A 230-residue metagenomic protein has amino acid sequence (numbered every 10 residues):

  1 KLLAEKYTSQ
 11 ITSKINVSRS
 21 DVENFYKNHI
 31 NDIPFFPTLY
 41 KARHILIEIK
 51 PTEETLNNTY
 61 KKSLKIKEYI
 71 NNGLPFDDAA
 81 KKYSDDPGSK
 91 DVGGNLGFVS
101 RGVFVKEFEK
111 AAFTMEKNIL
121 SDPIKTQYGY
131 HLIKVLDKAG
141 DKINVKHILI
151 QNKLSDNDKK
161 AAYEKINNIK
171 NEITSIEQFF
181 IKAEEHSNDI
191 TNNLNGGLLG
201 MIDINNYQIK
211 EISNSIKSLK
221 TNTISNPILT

Functional and structural regions predicted by a protein language model:
K1-T230: Peptidyl-prolyl cis-trans isomerase
